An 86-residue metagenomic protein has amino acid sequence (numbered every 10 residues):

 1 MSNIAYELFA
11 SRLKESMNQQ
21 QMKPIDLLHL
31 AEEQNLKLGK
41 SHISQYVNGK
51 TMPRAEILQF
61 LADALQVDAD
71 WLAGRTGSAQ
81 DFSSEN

Functional and structural regions predicted by a protein language model:
M1-D26: A short, Lys/Arg-rich alpha-helix, primarily the initiator
S2-N3, Q21, A73-N86: Short, charged recognition helix plus adjacent turn of helix-turn-helix-like nucleic-acid-binding domains
L13, L27-L28, I43-Y46, L72: Conserved hydrophobic/aromatic packing and binding residues within compact polymer-binding modules
Q19-M22, N35, P53, A64: Helix-turn-helix/winged-helix DNA-binding modules
P24, K40, A55-L58: Helix-turn-helix DNA-binding elements, focusing on the entry/boundary residues of the two helices that contact DNA
D26-E32, L61: Short alpha-helical "recognition helix" segments of helix-turn-helix
E33-M52, G74-R75: Recognition helix of helix-turn-helix/homeodomain-like DNA-binding domains that insert into the DNA major groove
A55-W71: DNA major-groove recognition helix of helix-turn-helix/homeodomain DNA-binding modules
